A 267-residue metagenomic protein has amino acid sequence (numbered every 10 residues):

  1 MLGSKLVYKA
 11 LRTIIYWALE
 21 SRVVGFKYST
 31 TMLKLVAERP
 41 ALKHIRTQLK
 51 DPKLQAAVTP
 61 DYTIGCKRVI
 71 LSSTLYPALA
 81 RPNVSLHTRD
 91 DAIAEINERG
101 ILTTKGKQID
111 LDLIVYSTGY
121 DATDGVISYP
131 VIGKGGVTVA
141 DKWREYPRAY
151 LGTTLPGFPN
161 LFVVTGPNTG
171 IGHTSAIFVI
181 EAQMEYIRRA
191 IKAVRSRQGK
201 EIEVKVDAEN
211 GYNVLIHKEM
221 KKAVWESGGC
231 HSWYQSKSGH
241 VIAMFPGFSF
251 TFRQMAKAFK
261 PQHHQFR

Functional and structural regions predicted by a protein language model:
M1-R267: N-terminal FAD-binding dinucleotide-binding subdomain shared by FAD-dependent oxidases/monooxygenases
